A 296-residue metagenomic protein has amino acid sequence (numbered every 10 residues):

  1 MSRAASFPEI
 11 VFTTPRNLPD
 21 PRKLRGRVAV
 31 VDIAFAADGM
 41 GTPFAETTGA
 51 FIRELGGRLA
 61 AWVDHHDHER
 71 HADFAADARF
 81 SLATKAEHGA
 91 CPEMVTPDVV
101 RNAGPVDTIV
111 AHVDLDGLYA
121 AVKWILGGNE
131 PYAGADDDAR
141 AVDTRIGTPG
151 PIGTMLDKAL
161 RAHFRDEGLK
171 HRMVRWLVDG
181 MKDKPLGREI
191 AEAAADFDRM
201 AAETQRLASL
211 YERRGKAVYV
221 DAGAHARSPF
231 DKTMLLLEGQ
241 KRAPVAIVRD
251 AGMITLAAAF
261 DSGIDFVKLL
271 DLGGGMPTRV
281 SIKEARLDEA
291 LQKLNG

Functional and structural regions predicted by a protein language model:
M1-P151, K184-G296: Replace "Mg2+/Mn2+-dependent" with "divalent metal-dependent
M155-D198: Long, charge-rich alpha-helical interaction segments
